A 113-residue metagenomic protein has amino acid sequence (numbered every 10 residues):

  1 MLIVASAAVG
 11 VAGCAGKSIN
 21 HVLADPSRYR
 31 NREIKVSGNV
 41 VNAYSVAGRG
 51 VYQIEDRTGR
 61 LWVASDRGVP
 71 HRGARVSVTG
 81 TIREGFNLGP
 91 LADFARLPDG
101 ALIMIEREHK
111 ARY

Functional and structural regions predicted by a protein language model:
M1-G10: Bacterial N-terminal signal peptides
G10-Y113: OB-fold and OB-like single-stranded nucleic-acid-recognition modules and their adjacent interaction interfaces
